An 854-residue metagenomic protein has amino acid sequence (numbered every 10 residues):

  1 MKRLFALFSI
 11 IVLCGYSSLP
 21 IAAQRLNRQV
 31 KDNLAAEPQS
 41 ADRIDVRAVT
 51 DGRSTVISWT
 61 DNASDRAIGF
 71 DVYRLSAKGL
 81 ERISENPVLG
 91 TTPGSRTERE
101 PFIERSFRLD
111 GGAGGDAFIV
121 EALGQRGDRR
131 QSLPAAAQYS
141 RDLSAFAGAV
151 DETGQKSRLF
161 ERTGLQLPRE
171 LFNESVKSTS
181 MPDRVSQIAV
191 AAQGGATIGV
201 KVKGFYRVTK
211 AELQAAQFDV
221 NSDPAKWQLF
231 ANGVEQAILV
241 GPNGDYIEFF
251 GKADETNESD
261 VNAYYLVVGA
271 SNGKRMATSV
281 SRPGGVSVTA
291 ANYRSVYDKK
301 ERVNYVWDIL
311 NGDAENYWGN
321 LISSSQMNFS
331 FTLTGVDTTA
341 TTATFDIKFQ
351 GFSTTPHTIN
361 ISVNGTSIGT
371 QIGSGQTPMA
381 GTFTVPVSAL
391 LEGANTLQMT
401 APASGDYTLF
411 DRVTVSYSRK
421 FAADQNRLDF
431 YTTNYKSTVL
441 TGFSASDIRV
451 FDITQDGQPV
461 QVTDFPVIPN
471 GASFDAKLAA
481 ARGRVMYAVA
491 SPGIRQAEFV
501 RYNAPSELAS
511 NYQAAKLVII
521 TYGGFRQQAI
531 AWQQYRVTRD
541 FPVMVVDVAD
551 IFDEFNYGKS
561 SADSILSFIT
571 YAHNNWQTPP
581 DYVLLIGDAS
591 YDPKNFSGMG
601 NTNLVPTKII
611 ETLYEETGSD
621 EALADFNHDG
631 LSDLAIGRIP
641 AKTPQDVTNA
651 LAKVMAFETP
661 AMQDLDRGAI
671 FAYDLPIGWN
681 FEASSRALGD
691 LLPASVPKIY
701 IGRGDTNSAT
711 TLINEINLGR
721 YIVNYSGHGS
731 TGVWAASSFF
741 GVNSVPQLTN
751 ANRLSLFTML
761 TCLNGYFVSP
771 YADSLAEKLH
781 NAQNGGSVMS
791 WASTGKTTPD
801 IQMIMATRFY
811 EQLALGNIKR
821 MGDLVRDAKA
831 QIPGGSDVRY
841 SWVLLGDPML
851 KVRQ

Functional and structural regions predicted by a protein language model:
K2-L7: Sec-dependent signal peptide recognition, specifically the positively charged N-region followed immediately by
F8-Y16: Bacterial N-terminal signal peptides
S18-A23: Sec/Tat signal peptide C-region and signal peptidase I cleavage site
Q24, G127, S140-Q854: Cysteine-dependent hydrolase recognition
R25-I68, G127-V150: Pro/Thr/Ser/Gly-rich low-complexity, intrinsically disordered linker/stalk tracts
G69-A113, Q125: Recognizes extended acidic, P/S/T-rich segments that occur within or adjacent to Ig-like beta-sandwich modules
A117-G124: Internal, hydrophobic beta-strand segments that form the core of beta-sheet-rich folds
